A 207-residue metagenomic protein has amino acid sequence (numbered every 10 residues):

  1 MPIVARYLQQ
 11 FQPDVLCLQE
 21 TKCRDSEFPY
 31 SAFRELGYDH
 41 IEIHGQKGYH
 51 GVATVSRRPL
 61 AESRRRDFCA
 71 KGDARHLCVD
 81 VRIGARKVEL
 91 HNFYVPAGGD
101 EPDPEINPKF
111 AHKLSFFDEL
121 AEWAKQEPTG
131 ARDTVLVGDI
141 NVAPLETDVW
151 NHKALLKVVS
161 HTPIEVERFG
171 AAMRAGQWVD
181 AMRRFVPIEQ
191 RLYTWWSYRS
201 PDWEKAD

Functional and structural regions predicted by a protein language model:
M1, S26-E27, G99, E146-D148 (+1 more regions): Active-site-proximal flexible loops/turns
M1-Q9: Short, acidic/polar
L8, Q12-L18: Proline-aspartate-enriched helix->loop->beta-strand connector
Q12, A32, L36-G37, F116-D207: Metal-dependent phosphoesterases centered on the DNase I-like endonuclease/exonuclease/phosphatase
C17, H91, L136: Conserved Rossmann-like nucleotide-binding pocket used by diverse enzymes that bind dinucleotide cofactors
E20-P102: Structured beta-strand-rich core segments of catalytic domains in phosphoester-bond hydrolases
V95-F117, K153-V158: Surface-exposed cleft-lining segments at the edges of enzyme active sites
